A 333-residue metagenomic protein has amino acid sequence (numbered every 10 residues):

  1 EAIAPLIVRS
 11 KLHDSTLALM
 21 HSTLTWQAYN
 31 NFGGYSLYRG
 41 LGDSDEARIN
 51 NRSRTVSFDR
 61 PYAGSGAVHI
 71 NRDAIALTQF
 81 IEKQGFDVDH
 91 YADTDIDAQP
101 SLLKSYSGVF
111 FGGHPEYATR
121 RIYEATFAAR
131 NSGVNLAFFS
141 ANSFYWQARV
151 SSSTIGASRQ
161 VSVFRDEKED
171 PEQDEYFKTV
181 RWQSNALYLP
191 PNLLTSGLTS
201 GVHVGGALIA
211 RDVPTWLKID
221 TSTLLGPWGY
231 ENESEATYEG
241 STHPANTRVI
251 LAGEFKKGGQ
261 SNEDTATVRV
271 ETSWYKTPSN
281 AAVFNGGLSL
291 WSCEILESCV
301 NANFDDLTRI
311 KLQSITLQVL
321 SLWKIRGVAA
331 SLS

Functional and structural regions predicted by a protein language model:
E1-A2, T16-A28, R72-A76, G112-G113 (+9 more regions): Intrinsic-disorder/low-complexity accessory segments
E1-S10, R121-A125, T267-T272: Short alpha-helical segments and helix-capping/turn motifs at coil-helix boundaries
A2-S105, V328: Aromatic-Pro/Gly-enriched surface loop or interdomain linker that acts as a lid/target-recognition segment
Y29-G33, R149-S152, E297-S298: Short aromatic-enriched loop/helix-cap "lid" or pocket-rim segments at secondary-structure transitions that line
G66-S152, I310, S331-L332: Helical hinge/lid and interdomain linker segments adjacent to catalytic or ligand-binding clefts that mediate domain
I81-K83, L224-P227, E231-S333: Extracellular low-complexity, Gly/Ser/Thr-rich intrinsically disordered linkers and protease-sensitive activation/hinge
S101-S107, G112, K168-Y176, V180-Q183 (+2 more regions): Residue-level recognition of alpha-helix boundary/capping or hinge positions
F144-T265: An acidic, glycine-rich "communication" segment
